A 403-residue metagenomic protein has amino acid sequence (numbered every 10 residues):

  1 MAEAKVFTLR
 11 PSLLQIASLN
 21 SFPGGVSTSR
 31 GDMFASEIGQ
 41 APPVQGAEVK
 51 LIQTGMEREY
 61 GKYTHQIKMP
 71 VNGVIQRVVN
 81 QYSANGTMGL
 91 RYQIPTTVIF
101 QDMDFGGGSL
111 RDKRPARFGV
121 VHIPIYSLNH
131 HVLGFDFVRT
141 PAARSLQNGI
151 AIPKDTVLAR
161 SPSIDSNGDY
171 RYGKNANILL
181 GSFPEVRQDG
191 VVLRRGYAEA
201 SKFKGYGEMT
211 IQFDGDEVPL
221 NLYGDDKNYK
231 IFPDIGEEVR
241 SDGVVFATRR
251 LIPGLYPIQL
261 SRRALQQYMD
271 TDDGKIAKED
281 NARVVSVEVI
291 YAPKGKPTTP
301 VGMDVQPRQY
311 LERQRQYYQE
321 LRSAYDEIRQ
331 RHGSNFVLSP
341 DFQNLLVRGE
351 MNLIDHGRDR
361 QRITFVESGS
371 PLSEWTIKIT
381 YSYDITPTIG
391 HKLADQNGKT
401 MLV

Functional and structural regions predicted by a protein language model:
M1-T386, H391-K392: Long, charge-dense accessory insertions within large macromolecular proteins
V403: Duplex nucleic acid-engaging cores and interfaces of nucleic-acid transaction enzymes
